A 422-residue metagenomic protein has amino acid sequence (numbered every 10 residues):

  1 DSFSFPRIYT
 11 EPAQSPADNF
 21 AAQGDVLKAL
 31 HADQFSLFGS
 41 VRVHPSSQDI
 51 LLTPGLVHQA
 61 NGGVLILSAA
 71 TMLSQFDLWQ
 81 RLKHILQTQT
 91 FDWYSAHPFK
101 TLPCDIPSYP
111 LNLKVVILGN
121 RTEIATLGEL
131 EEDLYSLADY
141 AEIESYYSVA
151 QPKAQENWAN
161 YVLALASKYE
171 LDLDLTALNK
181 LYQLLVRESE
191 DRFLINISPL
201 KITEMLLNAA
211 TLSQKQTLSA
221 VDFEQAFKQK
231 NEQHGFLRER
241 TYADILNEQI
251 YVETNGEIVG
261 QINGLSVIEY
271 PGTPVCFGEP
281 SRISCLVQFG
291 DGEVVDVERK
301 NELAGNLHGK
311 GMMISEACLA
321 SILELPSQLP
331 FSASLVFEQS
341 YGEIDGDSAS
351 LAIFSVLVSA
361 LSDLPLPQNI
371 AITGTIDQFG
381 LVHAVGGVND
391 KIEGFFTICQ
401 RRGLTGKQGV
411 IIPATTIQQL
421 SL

Functional and structural regions predicted by a protein language model:
D1-G128, D133, D139-Q151, Q155 (+4 more regions): Conserved ASCE/P-loop NTPase catalytic core
A29, P107, Y135, T254-G256 (+5 more regions): A generic structural signal for short, solvent-exposed coil/turn residues that cap or connect secondary-structure
A69-L73, Q80-L82, D92-L102, N247 (+2 more regions): Peripheral, non-AAA+ core regions of ATP-driven protein-machinery
I283-C285: Broad, structure-driven detector of short, well-ordered beta-strand segments within folded domains
